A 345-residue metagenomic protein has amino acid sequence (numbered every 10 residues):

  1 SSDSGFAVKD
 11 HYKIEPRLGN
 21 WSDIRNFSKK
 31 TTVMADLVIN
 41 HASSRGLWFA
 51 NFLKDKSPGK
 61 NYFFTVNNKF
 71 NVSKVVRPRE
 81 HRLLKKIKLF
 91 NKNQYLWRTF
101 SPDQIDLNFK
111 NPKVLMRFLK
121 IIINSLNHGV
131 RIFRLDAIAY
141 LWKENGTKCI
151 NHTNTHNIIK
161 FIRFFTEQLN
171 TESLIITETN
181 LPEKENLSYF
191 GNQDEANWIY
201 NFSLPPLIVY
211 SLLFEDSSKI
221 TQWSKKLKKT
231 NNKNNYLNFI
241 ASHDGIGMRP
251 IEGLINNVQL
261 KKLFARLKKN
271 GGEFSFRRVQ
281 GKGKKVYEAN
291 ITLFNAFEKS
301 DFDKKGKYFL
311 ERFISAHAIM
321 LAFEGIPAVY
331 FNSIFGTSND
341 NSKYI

Functional and structural regions predicted by a protein language model:
S1-I345: Active-site and adjacent substrate-binding regions of carbohydrate-active enzymes
